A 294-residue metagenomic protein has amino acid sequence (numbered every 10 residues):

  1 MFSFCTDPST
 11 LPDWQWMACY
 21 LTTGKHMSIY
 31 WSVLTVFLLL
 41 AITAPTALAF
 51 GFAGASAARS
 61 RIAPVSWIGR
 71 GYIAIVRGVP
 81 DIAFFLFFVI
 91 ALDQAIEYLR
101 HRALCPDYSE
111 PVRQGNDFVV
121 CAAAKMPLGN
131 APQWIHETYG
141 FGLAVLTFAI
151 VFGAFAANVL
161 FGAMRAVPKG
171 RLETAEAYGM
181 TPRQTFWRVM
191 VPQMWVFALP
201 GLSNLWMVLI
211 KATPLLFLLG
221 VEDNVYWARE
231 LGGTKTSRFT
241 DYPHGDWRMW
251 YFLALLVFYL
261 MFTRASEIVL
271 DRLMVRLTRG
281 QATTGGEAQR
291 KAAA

Functional and structural regions predicted by a protein language model:
M1-A294: Transmembrane alpha-helices and adjacent helix-loop boundaries
